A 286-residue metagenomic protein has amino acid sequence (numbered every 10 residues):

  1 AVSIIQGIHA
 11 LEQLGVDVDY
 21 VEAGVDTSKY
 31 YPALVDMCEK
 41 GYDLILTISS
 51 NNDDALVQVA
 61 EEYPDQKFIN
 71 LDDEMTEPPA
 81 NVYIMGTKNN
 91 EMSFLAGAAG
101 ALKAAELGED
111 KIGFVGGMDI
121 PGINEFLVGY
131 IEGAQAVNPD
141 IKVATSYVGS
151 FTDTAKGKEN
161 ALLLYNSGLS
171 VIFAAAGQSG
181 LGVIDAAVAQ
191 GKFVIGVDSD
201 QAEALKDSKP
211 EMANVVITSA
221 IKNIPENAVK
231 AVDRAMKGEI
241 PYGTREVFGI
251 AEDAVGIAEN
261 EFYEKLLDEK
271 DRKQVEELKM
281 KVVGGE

Functional and structural regions predicted by a protein language model:
A1-E286: A residue-level marker of the well-folded mature domains of exported/periplasmic proteins
